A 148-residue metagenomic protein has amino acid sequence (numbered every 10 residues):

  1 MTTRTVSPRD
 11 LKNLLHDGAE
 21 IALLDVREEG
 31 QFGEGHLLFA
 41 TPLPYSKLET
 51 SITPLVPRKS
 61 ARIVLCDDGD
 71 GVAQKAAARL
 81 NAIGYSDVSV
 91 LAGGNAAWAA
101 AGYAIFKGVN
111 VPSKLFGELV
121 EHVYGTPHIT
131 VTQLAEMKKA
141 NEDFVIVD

Functional and structural regions predicted by a protein language model:
M1-A22, V26-V145: Rhodanese-like catalytic fold shared by cysteine-dependent sulfurtransferases and DSP/PTP-type phosphatases
